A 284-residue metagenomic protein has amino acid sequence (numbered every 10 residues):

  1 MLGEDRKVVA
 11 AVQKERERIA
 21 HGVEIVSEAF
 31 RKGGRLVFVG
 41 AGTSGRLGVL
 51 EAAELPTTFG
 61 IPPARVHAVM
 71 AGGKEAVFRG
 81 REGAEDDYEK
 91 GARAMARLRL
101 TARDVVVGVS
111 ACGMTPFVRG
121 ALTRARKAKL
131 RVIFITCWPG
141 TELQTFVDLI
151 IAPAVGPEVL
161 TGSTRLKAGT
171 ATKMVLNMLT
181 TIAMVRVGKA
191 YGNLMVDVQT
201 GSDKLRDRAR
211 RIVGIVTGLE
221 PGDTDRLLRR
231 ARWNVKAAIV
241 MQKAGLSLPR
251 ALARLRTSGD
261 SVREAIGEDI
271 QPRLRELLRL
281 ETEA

Functional and structural regions predicted by a protein language model:
M1-A11, E15: Cofactor-/ligand-binding subdomain signature composed of acidic, glycine-rich, tryptophan-containing flexible loops
A10, E17, G80, A168 (+1 more regions): Active-site pocket-shaping loop/turn-to-helix segments
K14-A29: A short, well-structured juxtamembrane/interface segment
A29-F30, A125: A generic structural signal for well-ordered alpha-helical segments
L36-V187: Glycine-rich phosphate-binding loops that contact phosphosugars or nucleotide phosphates
A183-A284: Short, amphipathic alpha-helical interaction segments embedded in low-complexity terminal/linker regions of eukaryotic
